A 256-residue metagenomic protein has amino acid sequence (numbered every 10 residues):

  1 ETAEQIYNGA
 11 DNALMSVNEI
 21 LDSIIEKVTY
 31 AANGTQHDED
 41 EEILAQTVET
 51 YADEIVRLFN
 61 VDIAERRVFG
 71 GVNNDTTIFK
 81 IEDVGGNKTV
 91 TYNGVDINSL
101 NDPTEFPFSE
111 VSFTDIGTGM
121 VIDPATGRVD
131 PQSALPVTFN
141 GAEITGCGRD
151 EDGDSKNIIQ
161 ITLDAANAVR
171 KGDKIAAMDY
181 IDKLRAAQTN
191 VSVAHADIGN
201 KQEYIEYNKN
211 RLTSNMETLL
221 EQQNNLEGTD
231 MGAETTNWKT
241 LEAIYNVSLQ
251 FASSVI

Functional and structural regions predicted by a protein language model:
E1-N74, N167-I256: Amphipathic alpha-helical polymerization modules
D53-N190, A194-D197, M216: Polar, low-complexity export/assembly segments characteristic of proteins that are secreted or assemble on the cell
